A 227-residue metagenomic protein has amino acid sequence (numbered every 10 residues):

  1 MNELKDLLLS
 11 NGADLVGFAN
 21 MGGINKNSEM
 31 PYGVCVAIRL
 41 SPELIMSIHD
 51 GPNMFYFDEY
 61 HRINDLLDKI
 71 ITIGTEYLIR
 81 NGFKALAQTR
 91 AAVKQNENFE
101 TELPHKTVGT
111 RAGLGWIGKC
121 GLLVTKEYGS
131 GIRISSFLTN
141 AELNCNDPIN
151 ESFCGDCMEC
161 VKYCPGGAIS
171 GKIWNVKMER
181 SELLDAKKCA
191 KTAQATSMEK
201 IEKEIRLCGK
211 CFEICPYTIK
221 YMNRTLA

Functional and structural regions predicted by a protein language model:
M1-K69: Non-catalytic, usually N-terminal nucleic-acid engagement modules in DNA/RNA processing proteins
I24, R62-A227: Catalytic cores of enzyme domains
